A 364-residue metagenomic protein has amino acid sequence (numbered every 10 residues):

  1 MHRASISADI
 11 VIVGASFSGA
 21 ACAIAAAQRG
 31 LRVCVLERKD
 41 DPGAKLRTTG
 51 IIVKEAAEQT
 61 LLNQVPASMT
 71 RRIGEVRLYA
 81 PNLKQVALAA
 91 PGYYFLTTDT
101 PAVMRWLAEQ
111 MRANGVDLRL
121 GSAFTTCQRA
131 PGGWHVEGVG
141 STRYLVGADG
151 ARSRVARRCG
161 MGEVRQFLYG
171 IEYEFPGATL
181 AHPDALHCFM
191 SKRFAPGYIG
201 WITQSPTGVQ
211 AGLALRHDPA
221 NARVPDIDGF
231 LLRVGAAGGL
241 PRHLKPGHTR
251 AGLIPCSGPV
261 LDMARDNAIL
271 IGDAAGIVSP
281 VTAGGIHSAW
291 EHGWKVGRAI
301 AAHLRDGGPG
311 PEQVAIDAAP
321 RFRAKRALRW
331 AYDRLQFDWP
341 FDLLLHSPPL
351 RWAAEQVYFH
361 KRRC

Functional and structural regions predicted by a protein language model:
H2-S18: Beta1/beta-strand and adjacent pyrophosphate-binding region of the FAD-binding site in flavoprotein oxidoreductases
A15, Q110-P241, V260, G276: Predominantly flavin-linked oxidoreductase catalytic cores and closely associated redox partners
I24-R47: Glycine-rich FAD pyrophosphate-binding loop
G43-R77: N-terminal FAD cofactor-binding segment of flavoenzymes
E55, Q59, P101-D117, S122: N-terminal Rossmann-like dinucleotide/flavin-binding domain of flavoprotein oxidoreductases that bind FAD/FMN
A89-E109, D218-P225: Short beta-strand to alpha-helix junction loop
A123-T126, P219-I300: FAD/FMN-dependent oxidoreductases across multiple families
R298-C364: C-terminal helical "tail/cap" subdomain of flavin- and related membrane-associated enzymes
